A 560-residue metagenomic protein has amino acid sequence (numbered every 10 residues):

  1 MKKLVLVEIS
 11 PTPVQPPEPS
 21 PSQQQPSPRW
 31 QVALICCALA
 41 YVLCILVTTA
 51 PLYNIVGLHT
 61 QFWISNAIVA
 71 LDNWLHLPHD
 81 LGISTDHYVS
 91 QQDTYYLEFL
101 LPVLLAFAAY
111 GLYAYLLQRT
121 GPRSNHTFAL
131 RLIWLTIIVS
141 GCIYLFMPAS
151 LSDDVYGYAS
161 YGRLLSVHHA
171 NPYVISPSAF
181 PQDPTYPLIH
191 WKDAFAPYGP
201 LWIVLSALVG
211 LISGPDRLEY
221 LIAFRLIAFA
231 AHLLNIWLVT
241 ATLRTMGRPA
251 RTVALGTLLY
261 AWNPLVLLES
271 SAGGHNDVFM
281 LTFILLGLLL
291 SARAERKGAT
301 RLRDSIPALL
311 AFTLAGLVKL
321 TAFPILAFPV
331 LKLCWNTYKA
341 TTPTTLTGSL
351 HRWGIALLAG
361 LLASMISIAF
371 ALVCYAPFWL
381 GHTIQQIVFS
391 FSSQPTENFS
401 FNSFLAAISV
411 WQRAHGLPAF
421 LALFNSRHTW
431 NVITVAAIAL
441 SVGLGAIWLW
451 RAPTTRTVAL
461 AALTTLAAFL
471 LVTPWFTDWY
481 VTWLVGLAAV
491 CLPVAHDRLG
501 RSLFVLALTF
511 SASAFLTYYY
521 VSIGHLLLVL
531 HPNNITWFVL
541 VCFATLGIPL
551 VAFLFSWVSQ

Functional and structural regions predicted by a protein language model:
K2-L101, C334-T341, L350, G354-A462 (+3 more regions): Transmembrane helical bundles and short interhelical boundary loops of multi-pass, membrane-embedded
I35-G57, A109-L117, N125-V155, H169-P172 (+2 more regions): Transmembrane signal-anchor helices characteristic of membrane glycosylation enzymes that use polyprenol
T94-L100, P200, V204, G214-W237 (+1 more regions): Loop-to-helix entry region of an early transmembrane alpha helix in multi-pass inner-membrane enzymes
A106-Q118, I222-G247, L281-T282, L286 (+1 more regions): Transmembrane-helix motifs of polytopic, lipid-linked glycan transferases
N125-F229: Intramembrane catalytic core of multi-pass membrane enzymes that act on lipidic substrates
I137, G141, L226-A230, T242 (+4 more regions): Membrane-embedded helix bundles of polyisoprenyl
S152, L255-L288, I306, V318 (+3 more regions): Membrane-water interface signatures at transmembrane helix termini and the short loops that connect adjacent helices
S206, G210, I236-R244, I284-R293 (+7 more regions): Hydrophobic transmembrane alpha-helices
